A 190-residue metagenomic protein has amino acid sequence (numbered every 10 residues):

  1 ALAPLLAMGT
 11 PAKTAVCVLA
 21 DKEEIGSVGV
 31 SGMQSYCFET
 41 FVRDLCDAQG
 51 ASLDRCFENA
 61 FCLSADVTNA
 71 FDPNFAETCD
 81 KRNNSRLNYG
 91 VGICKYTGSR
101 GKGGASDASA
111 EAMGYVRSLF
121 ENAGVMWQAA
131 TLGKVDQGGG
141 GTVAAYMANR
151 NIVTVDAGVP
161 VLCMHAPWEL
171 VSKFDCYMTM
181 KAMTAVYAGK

Functional and structural regions predicted by a protein language model:
L2-L6, E39, R43, M113-R117 (+3 more regions): Predominant activation on well-ordered alpha-helical scaffold segments within soluble catalytic domains
L2-R86, G92, G138: Acidic/histidine-rich catalytic neighborhood of metal-dependent amide-processing enzymes
L6-V16, V159-K190: His/Asp/Glu-rich mid-to-C-terminal helical/loop segments that flank catalytic regions of hydrolases
V28-M33, G104-D107, P167-F174: Alpha-helix capping and helix-loop boundary segments enriched in small/acidic/polar residues
S35-F38, C56, R86, S109-M113 (+3 more regions): Active-site-proximal structural scaffolding
T40-L45, R86-G90, I152-D156, M180-T184: Glycine-rich loops and low-complexity Gly/Arg-rich segments that provide flexible linkers or classic glycine-based
L45-Q49, A123, K190: Solvent-exposed amphipathic alpha-helical surface segments
A70-F75, C79-W168: Active-site-adjacent substrate-binding region of metalloamidase/peptidase-like peptide-processing proteins
